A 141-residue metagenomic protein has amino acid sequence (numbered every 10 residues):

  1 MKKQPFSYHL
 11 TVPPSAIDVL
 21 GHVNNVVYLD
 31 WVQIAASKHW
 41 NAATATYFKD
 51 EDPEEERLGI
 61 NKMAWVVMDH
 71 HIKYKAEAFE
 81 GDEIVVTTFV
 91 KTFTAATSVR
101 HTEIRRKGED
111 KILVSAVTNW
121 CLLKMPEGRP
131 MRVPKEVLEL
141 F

Functional and structural regions predicted by a protein language model:
M1-E83, K91-F141: Terminal targeting signals and extreme-terminal segments of soluble enzymes
